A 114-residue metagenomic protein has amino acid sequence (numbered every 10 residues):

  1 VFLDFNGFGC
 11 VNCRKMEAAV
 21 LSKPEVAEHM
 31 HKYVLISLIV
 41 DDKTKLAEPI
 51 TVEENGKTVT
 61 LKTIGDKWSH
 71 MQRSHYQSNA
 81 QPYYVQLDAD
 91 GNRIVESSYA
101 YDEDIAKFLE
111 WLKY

Functional and structural regions predicted by a protein language model:
V1-V11: Short active-site neighborhood of thiol/selenol oxidoreductases, capturing the structured segment around
F5, M30, Y84: Hydrophobic, well-ordered secondary-structure elements that form the walls of internal hydrophobic environments
G9-N12, K43-A47, P82, N92-V95: Flexible loop/turn segments at secondary-structure boundaries
N12-H31: Typically the conserved alpha-helix immediately C-terminal to a functionally engaged Cys/Sec in thioredoxin-like
A19-E25, E54-Y114: Non-catalytic, surface beta->alpha helical segment in thiol-disulfide oxidoreductase systems
V26-D42: Active-site machinery of serine-nucleophile hydrolases
